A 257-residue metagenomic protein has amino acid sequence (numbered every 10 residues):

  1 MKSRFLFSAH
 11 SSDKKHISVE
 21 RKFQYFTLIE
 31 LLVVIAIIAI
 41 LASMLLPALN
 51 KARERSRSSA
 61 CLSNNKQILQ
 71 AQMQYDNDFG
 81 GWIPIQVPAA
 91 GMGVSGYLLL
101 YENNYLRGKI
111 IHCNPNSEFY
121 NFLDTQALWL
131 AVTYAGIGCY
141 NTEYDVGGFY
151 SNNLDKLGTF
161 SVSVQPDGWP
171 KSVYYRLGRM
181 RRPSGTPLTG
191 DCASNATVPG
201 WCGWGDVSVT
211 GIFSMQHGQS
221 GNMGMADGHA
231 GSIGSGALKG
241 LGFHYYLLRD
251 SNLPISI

Functional and structural regions predicted by a protein language model:
M1-L28: N-terminal leader/signal peptides at the extreme start of proteins
R4, H16, E20, E54-R57 (+1 more regions): Membrane-proximal envelope and lipid/glycan-remodeling enzymes
R4-S8, S43, P47, K51 (+2 more regions): Residue-level signal for well-ordered alpha-helical scaffold segments within enzymatic catalytic domains
H16, A48-N50, G81: Coiled-coil-like amphipathic alpha-helices with heptad-repeat character
K22-R53: N-terminal single-pass transmembrane signal-anchor helix
P47, R55, S59-L62: Residues at alpha-helix boundaries and the short loops/turns that link adjacent helices
S59-I257: Short, well-structured segments within or immediately adjacent to enzyme catalytic domains that line ligand-binding
